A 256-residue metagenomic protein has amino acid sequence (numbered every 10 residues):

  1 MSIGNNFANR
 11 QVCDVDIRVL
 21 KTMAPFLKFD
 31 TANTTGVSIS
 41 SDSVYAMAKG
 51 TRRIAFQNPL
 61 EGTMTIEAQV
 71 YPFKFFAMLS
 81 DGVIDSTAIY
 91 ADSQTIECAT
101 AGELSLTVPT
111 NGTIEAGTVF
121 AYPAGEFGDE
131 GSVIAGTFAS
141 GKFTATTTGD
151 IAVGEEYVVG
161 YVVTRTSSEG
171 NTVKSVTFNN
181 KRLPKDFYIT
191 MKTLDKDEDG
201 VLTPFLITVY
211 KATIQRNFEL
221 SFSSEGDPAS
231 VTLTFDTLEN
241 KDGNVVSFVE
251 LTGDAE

Functional and structural regions predicted by a protein language model:
M1-E256: Signature of extracytoplasmic/envelope-associated structural regions
